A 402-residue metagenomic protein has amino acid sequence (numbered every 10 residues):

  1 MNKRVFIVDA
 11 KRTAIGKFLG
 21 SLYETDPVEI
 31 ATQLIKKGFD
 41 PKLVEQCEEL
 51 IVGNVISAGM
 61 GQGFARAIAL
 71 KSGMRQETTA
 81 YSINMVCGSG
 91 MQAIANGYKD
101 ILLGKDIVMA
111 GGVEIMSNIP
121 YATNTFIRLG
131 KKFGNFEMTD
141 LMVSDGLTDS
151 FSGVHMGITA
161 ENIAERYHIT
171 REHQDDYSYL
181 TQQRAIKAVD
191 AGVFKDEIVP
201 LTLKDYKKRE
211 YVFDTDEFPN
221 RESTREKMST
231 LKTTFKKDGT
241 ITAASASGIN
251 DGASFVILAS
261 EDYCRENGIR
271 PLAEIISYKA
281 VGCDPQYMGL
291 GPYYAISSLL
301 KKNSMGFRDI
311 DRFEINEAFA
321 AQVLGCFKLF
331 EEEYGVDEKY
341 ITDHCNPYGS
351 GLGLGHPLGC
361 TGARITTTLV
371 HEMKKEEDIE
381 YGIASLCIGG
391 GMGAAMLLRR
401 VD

Functional and structural regions predicted by a protein language model:
M1-M60, F64-S72, Q76-T79, C87 (+5 more regions): Conserved active-site "lid/cap" helical segment
M1-T25, T224-L290, Y294, T367-T368 (+3 more regions): Condensing-enzyme catalytic core mediating Claisen C-C bond formation in acyl metabolism
R12-T13, Y23-Q33, P41, H173-E266 (+3 more regions): N-terminal extracellular/periplasmic Venus flytrap/periplasmic-binding protein-like
N54-I107, F151-H155, E222-G248, E333-R364 (+1 more regions): Conserved catalytic cysteine-centered active-site region of acyl-thioester-dependent Claisen-condensing enzymes
A58-G63, R209-T215, P285-P292, E317-E338 (+2 more regions): Short glycine/threonine-rich loop-to-helix capping motif typified by GTGT followed within a few residues by an Asp-Pro
I83-E114, A164-V193, F255-D262, F327 (+2 more regions): Active-site-proximal alpha-helical scaffold in enzymes
K105-N162: Flexible glycine-/small-residue-enriched beta->alpha junction loops that bind anionic phosphate/pyrophosphate groups
E161, I276-K279, C283-G353: Active-site pocket-lining segment
